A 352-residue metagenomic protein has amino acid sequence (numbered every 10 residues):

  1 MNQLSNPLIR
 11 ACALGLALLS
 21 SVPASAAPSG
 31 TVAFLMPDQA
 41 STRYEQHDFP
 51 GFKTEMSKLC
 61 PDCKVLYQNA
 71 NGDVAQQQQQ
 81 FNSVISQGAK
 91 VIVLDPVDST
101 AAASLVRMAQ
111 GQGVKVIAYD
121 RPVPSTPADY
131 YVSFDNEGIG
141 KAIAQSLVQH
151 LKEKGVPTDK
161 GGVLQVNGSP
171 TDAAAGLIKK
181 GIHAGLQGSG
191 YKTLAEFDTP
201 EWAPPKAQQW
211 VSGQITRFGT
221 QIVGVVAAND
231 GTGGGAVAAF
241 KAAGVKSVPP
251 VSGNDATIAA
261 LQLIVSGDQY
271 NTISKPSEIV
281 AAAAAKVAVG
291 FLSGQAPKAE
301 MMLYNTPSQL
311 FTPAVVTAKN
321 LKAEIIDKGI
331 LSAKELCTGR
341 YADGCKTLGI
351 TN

Functional and structural regions predicted by a protein language model:
N2-C12: Bacterial N-terminal signal peptides that target proteins for export
P7, V22-P23: Serine/proline-rich low-complexity intrinsically disordered segments, especially terminal tails, linkers
A11-S21: Bacterial N-terminal signal peptides
A26-N352: A residue-level marker of the well-folded mature domains of exported/periplasmic proteins
